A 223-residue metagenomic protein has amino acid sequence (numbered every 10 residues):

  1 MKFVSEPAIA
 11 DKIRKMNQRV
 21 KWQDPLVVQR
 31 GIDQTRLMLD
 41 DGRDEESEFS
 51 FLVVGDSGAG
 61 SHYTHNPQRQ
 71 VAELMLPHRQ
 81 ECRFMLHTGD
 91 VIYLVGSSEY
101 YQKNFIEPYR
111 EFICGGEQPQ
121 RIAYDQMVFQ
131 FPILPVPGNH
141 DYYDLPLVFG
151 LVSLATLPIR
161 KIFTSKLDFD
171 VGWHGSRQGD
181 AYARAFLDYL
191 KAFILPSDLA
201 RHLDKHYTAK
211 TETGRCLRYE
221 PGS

Functional and structural regions predicted by a protein language model:
M1-F84, L94, E99, K103 (+2 more regions): Acidic, histidine-bearing metal-coordination/catalytic regions of metal-dependent phosphoesterases
